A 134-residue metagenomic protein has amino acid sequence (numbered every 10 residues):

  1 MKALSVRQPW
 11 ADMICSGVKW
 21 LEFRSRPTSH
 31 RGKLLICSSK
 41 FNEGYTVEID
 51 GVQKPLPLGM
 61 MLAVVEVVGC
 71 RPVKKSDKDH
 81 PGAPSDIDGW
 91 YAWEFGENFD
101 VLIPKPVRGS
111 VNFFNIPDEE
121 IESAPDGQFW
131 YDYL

Functional and structural regions predicted by a protein language model:
M1-L134: Structured alpha/beta reader/binder surfaces that contact nucleic acids or chromatin modification marks
